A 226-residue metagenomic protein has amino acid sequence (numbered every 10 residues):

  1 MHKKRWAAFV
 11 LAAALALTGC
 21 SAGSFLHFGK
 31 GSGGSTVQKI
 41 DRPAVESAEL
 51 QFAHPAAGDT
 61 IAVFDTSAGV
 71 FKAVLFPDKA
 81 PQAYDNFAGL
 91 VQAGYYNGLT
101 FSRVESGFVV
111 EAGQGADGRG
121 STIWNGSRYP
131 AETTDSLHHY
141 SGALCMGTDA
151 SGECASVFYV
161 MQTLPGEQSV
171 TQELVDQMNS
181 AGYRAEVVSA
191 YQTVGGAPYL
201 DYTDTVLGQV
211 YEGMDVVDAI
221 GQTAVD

Functional and structural regions predicted by a protein language model:
M1-V10: Bacterial N-terminal signal peptides that target proteins for export
L11, L15-G19: Hydrophobic core
C20-D226: Cyclophilin-like peptidyl-prolyl cis-trans isomerases
